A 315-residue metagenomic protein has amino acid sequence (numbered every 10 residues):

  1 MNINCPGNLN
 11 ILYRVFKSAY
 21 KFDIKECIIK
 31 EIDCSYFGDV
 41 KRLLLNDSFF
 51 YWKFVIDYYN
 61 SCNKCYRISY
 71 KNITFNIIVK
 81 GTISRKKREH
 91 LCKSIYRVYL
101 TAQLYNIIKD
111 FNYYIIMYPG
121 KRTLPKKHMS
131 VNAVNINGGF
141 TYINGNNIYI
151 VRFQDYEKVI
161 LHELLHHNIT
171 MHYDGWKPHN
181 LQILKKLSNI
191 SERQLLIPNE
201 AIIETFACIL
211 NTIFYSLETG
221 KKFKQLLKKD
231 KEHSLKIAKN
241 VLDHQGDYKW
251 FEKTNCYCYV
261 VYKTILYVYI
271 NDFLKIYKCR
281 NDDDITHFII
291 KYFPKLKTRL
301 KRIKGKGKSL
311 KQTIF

Functional and structural regions predicted by a protein language model:
M1-I68: Long, contiguous juxta-domain segments that are non-catalytic but functionally important
D39-N144, F153: Auxiliary, metal-adjacent structural segments of Zn-dependent hydrolase domains
L104, P119, H166, T170-D174 (+2 more regions): Short amphipathic alpha-helical interaction elements and helix-loop-helix interfaces that mediate dimerization
D110-Y118, I150, I160, I169-T170 (+1 more regions): A structural signal for short, well-ordered beta-strand segments and their strand-loop junctions that often border
L124-G145, I150-Q154, N180-V260: Metalloprotease/metallohydrolase-associated module, dominated by Zn2+-dependent proteases
K158-M171, A207: Active-site recognition of the HExxH zinc-binding catalytic motif
L164, D174-P178, Q182: Substrate-gating cap/lid region and adjacent catalytic-acid/histidine neighborhood within extracellular/lumenal
Q225-F315: Pan-zinc metallopeptidase signature
